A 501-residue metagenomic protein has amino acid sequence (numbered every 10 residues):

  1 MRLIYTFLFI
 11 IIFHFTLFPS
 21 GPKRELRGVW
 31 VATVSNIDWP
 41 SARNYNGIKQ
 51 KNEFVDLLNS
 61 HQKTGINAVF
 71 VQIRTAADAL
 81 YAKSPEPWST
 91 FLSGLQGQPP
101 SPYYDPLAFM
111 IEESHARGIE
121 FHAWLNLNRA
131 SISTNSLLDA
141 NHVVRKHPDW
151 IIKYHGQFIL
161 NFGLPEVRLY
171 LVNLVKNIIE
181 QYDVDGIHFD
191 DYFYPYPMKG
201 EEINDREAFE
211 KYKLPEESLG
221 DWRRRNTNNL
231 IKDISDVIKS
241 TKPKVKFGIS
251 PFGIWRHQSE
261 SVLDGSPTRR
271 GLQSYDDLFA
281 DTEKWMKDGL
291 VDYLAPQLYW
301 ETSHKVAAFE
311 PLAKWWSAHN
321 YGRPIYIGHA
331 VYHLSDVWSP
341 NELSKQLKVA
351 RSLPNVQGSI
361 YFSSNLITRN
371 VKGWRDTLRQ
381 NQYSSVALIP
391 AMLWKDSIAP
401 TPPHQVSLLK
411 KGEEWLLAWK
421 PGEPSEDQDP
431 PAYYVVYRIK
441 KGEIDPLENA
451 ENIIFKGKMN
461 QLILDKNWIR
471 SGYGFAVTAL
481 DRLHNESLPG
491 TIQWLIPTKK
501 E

Functional and structural regions predicted by a protein language model:
A32, N36-N52, A123-Q181, D276-A280: Active-site-adjacent "subsite" loops/lids of carbohydrate-active enzymes
N52-D78, Y182, L290: Catalytic domains of carbohydrate-active enzymes, especially glycoside hydrolases
A79-G94, R129-H155, D191-L214, E260-R270: Aromatic- and acidic-residue-enriched segments that line the glycan-binding/catalytic groove of carbohydrate-active
E166, Y170-F189, F193-T268, L272-G322: Active-site neighborhood of glycoside hydrolase catalytic domains
F279-K305, N320-W394: Substrate-binding cleft of secreted/luminal carbohydrate-active enzymes
G373-Q428, H484-E501: Pro/Thr/Ser/Gly-rich low-complexity, intrinsically disordered linker/stalk tracts
G422-N449, G472: Solvent-exposed loop/turn segments flanking beta-strands in beta-repeat/beta-sandwich domains
L464-E486: Beta-strand-rich modules
